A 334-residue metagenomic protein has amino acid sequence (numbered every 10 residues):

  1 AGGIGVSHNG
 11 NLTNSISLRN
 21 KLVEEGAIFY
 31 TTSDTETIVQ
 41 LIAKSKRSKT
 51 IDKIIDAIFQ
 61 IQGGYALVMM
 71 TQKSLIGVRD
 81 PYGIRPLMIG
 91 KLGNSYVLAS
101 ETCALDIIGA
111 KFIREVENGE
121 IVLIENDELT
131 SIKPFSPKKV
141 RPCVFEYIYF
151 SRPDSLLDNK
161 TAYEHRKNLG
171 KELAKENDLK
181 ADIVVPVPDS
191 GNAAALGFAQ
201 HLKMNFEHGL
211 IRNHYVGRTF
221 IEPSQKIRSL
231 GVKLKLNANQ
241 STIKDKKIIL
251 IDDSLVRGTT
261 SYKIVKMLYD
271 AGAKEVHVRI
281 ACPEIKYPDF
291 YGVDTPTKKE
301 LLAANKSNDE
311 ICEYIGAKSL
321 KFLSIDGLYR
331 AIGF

Functional and structural regions predicted by a protein language model:
A1-E117, L123-A181, V187, E275: Conserved short alpha-helical segments that host acidic/polar catalytic motifs at enzyme active sites
N14, I84-R85, L105-D106, T130-S131 (+5 more regions): Flexible loop/turn segments at secondary-structure boundaries
A27, R47-S48, E176-D182, Q200-E207 (+2 more regions): Secondary-structure transition/capping motifs at alpha-helix termini and the adjoining loop/turn into the next element
T31, E36, F206-G217, Y314-I332: A conserved beta-strand->alpha-helix junction
K49-D56, K226-K235, T297-A304: A polyampholytic, Gly/Pro-enriched intrinsically disordered region
I58, K73-S74, K91, G109-E115 (+1 more regions): PRPP-dependent phosphoribosyltransferase catalytic core
V184, G191-F198, L202, F206 (+1 more regions): Extended, hydrophobic alpha-helical segments in both membrane/secreted and soluble proteins
K203-I249, T259, K286-P296: Short, glycine/charge-rich flexible loops or terminal/linker lids adjacent to PRPP-binding catalytic cores
